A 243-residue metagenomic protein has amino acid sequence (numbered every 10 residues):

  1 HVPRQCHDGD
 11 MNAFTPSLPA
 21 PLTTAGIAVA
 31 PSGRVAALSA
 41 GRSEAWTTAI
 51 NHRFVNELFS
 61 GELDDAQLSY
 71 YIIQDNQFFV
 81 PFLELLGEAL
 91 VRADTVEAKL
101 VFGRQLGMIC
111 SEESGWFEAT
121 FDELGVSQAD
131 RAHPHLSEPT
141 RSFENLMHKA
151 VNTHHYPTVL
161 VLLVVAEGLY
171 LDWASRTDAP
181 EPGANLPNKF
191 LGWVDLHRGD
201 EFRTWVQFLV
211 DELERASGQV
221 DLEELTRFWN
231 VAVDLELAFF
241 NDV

Functional and structural regions predicted by a protein language model:
P16-P19, S39-D64, F82, F208-G218: Short alpha-helical hairpin
A25-A28, A36, A40-G41: N-terminal regions that are enriched for targeting/export leaders and immediately downstream pro/stem segments
G26-I27, I73, E97-E201, D234: Active-site-proximal alpha-helical scaffolds that flank and shape metal-associated catalytic sites
S43-T48, E62-R92, M108-E112, L160-L171 (+1 more regions): Alpha-helical bundle segments that constitute or directly flank the non-heme di-iron/ferroxidase center
I50-N51, F78-L85, E112-W116, P139-F143 (+4 more regions): Amphipathic, well-ordered alpha-helical segments in soluble domains
G183-A232: Hydrophobic secondary-structure block in the mid-to-C-terminal portion of proteins
R227-V243: A cross-kingdom marker for long, charged
